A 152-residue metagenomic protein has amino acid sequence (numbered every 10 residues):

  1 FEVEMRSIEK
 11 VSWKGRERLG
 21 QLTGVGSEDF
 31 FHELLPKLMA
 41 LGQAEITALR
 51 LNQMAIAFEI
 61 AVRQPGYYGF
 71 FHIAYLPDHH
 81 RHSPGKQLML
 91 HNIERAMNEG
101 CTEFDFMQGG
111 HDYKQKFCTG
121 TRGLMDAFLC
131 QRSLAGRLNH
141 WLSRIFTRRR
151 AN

Functional and structural regions predicted by a protein language model:
F1-R81: A conserved beta-strand-loop-helix scaffold within acyl/acetyltransferase catalytic domains
L19-G20, L76-H79, E94-A96, N139 (+1 more regions): A short, structure-level motif marking secondary-structure boundaries and short turns
E33-P36, H91-M97: Short glycine/serine- and small hydrophobic-enriched flexible loop segments
Q43-A44, N98-C101: Short, high-confidence coil segments that cap the C-terminus of an alpha-helix and link into the following beta-strand
L51, P65, C101-N152: Active-site/acyl-donor-binding loops of N-acyltransferases
R81-E94: Conserved acetyl-CoA-binding loop-helix of GNAT-fold acetyltransferases
